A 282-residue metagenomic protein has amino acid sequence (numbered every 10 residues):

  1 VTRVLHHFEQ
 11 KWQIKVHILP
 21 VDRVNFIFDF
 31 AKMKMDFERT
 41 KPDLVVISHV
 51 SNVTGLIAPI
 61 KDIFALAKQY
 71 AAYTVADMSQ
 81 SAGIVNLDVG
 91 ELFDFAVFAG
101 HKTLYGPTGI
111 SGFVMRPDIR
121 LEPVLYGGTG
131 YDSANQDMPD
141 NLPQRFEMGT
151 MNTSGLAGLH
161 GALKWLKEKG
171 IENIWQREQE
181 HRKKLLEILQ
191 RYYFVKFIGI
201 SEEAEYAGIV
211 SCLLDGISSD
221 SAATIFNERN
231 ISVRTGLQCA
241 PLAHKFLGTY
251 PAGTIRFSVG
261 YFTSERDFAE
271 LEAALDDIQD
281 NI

Functional and structural regions predicted by a protein language model:
V1-I282: Pyridoxal 5′-phosphate
